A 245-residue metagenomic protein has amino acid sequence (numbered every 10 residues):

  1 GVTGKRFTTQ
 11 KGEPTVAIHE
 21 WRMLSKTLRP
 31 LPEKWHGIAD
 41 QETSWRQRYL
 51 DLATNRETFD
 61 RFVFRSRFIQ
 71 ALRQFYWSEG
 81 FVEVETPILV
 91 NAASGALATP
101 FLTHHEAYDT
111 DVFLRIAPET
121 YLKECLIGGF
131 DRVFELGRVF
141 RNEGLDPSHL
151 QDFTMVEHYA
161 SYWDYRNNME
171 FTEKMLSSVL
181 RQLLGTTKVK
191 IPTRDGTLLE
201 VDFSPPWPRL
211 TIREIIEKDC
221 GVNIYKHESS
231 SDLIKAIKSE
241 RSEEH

Functional and structural regions predicted by a protein language model:
G1-E243: Class II aminoacyl-tRNA synthetase catalytic cores and aaRS-like
